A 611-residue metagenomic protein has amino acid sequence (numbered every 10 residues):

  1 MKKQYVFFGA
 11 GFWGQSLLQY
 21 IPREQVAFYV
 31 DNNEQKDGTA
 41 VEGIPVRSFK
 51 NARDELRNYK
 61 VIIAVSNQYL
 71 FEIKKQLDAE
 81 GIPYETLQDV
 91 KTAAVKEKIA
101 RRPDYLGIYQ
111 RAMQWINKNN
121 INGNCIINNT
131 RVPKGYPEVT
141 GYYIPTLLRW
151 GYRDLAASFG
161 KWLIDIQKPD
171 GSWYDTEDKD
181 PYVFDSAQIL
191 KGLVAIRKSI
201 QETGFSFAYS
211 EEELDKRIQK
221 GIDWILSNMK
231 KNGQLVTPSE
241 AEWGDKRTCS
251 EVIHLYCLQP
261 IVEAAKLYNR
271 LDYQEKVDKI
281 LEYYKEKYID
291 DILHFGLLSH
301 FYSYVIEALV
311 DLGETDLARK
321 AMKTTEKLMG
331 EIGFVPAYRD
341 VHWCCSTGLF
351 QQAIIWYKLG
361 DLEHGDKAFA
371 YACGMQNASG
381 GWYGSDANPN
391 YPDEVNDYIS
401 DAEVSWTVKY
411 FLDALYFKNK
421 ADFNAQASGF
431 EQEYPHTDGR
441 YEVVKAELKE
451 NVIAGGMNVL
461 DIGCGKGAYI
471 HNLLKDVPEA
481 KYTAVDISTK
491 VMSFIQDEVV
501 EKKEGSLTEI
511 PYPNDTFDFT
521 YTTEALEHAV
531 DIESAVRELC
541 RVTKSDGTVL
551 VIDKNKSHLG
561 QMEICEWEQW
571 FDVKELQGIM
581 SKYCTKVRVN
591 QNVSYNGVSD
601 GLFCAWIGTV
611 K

Functional and structural regions predicted by a protein language model:
K3-Q19: Glycine-rich adenosine-cofactor-binding loop
E34-K98: Phosphate-bearing ligand-interacting subdomains that bind or position ATP/ADP/UDP/GDP/NAD(P) or nucleotide-linked
K98-K420: Glycan-recognition and catalytic cores of secretory/periplasmic carbohydrate-active enzymes
N419-V452, N472, S557: Conserved class I S-adenosyl-L-methionine
K466-E509: Class I SAM-dependent methyltransferase SAM/SAH-binding core
Y521: A conserved beta-strand element that flanks and buttresses the S-adenosyl-L-methionine
E533-S545: A short glycine-rich, Lys/Arg-flanked "PGG" loop and its adjoining helix->strand segment in the class I
L550-V573: Conserved class I S-adenosyl-L-methionine
